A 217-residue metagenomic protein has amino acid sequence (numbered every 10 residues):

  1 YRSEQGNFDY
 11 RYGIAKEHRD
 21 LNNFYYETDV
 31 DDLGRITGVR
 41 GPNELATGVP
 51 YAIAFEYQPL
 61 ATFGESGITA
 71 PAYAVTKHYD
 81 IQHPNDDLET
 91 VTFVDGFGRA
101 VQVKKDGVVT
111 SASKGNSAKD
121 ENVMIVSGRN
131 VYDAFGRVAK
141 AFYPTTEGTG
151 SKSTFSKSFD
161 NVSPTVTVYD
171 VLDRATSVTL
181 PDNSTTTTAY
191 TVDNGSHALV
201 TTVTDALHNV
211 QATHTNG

Functional and structural regions predicted by a protein language model:
Y1-G217: Acidic, low-complexity segments
